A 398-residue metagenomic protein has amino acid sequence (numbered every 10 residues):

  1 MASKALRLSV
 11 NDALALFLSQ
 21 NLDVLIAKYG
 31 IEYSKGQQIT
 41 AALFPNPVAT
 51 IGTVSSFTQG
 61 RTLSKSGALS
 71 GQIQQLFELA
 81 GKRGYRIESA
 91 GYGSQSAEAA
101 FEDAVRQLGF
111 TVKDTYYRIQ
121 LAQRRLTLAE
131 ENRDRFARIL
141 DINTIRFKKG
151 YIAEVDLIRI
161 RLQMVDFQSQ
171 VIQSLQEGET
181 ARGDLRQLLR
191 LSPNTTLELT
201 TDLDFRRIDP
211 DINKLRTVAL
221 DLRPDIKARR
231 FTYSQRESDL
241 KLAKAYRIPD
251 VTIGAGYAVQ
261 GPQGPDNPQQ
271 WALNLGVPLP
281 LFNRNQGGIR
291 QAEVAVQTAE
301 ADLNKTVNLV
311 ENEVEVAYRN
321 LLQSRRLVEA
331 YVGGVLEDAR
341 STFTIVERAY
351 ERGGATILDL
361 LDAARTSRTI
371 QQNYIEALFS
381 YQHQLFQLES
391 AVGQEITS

Functional and structural regions predicted by a protein language model:
M1-R7, T50-R86, E198-I212, K241 (+2 more regions): Small/polar, glycine/serine/threonine/aspartate-rich low-complexity segments that form flexible
M1-V48, G52-T53, L76-F77, P193 (+6 more regions): Bacterial Sec-pathway N-terminal export signals of envelope proteins
A15-L25, E32-N46, G60, G71-S89 (+7 more regions): A glycine-/polar-enriched beta->alpha junction
I26-Q38, A104, L108-A129, R138-L140 (+5 more regions): Amphipathic alpha-helical coiled-coil segments
A68, D114, R159, D250 (+1 more regions): Transmembrane beta-barrel architecture of outer-membrane proteins
E88-G91, E154-L162, I357-R365: Short, charged, amphipathic alpha-helical segments
D103-V218, N320, S324, S367: Periplasmic alpha-helical coiled-coil/stalk elements that build and connect Gram-negative outer-membrane
